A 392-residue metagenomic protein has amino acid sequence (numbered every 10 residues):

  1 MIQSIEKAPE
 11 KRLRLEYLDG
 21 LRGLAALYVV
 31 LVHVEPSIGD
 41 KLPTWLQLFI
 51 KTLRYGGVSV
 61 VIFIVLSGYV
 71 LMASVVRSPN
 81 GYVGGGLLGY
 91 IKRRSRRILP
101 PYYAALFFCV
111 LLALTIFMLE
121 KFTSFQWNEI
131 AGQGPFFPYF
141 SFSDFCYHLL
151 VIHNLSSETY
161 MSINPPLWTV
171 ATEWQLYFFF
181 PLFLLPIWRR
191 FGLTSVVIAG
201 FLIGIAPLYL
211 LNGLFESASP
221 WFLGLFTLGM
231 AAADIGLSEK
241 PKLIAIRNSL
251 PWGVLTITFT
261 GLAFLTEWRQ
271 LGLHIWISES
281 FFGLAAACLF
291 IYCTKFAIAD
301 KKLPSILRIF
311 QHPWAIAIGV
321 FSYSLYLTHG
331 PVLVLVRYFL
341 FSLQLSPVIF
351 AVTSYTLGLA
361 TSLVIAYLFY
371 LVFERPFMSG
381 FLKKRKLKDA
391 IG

Functional and structural regions predicted by a protein language model:
M1-Y17, L27, L31-G56, M72-L88 (+7 more regions): Alpha-helical transmembrane segments in multi-pass integral membrane proteins
R12-L15, Y82-Y103, T123-F136: Membrane-interfacial loop-to-helix junctions in multi-pass inner-membrane proteins
L15, I98, Y102, S143 (+1 more regions): Hydrophobic alpha-helical segments with transmembrane-like composition
D19, G23-A26, S67, L99-L106 (+2 more regions): Residues within membrane-spanning alpha-helices of integral membrane proteins, especially the hydrophobic core/packing
R22, V61, E173, I318 (+1 more regions): Short, conserved phosphate/pyrophosphate- and ester-handling motifs at nucleotide-, phospho-/glycolipid
V61-F63, G224: His/acidic/aromatic-lined binding-pocket segments of jelly-roll/cupin-type domains and related regulatory beta-sandwich
Y102-V170, F282-T294: Membrane-interface helix-loop-helix regions
